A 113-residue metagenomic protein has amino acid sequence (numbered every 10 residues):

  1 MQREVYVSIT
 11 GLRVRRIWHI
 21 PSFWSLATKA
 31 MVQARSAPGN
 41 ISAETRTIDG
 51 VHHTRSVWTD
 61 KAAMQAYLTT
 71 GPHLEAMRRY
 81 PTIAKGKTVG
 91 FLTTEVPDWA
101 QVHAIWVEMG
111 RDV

Functional and structural regions predicted by a protein language model:
M1-V51, Q65-A66, K87-V113: Short S/T/G/P-rich N-terminal loop/turn motif that feeds into the first structured element of a domain
R55: Ligand-binding pocket scaffold of soluble enzyme catalytic domains
T59-G90: An amphipathic, aromatic/His-enriched active-site/gating alpha helix that lines ligand/cofactor pockets
